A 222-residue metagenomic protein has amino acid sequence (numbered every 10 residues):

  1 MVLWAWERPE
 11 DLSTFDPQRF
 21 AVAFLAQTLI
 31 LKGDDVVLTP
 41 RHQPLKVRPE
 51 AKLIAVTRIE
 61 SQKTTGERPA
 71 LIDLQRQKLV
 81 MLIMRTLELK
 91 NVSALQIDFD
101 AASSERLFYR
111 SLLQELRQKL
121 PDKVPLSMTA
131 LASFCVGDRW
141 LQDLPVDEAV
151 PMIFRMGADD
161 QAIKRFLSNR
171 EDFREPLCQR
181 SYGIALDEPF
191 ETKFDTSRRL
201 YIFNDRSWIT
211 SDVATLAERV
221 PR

Functional and structural regions predicted by a protein language model:
M1-R19, A23-L25, L38-P40, R48-A51 (+2 more regions): Boundary/entry segment of secreted carbohydrate-active catalytic domains
W4-R8, Q27, R58-Q62, D100-A102 (+4 more regions): Active-site beta-loop-alpha junctions enriched in small/polar residues
E10-T14, I30-D34, T64-T65, D159: Short, solvent-exposed loop/turn elements at domain surfaces
D11-Q18, K46-P49, R139-L144, E191-S197 (+1 more regions): Short loop/helix-cap segments at secondary-structure boundaries that form the rim of catalytic
V22, I97, A149: Conserved, mostly hydrophobic/aromatic
K32-V146: Chitinase-like catalytic core of GlcNAc-active glycosidases
R117-A185: Substrate-binding surface in catalytic domains of secreted glycosidases
D159-R222: C-terminal active-site rim and adjoining tail of enzyme catalytic domains
